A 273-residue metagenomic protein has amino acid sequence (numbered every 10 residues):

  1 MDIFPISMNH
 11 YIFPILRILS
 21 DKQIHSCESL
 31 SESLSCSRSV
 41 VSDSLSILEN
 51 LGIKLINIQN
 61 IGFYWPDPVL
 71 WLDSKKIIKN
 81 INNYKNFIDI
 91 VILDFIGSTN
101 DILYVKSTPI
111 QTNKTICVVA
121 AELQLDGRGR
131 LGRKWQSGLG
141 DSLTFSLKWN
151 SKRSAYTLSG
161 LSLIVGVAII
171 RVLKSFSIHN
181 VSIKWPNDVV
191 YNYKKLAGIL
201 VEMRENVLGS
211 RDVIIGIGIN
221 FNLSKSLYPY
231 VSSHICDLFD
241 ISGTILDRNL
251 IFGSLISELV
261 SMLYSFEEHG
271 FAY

Functional and structural regions predicted by a protein language model:
D2-K174, L246: N-terminal lobe of the biotin/lipoate ligase/transferase fold
D2-S37, S46, N50-L51, N57 (+2 more regions): Long, positively charged amphipathic alpha-helical accessory segments at protein N-termini or as interdomain linkers
D94, I183-W185: Short loop/edge segments at beta-strand edges and connector loops that shape dinucleotide/nucleotide cofactor-binding
